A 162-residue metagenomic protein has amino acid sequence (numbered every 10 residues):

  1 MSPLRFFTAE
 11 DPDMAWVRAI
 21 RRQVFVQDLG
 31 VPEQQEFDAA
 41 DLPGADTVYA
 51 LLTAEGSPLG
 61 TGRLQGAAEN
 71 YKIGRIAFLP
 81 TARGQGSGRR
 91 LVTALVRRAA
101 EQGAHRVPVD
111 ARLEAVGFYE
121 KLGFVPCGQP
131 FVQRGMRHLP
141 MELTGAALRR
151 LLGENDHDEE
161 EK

Functional and structural regions predicted by a protein language model:
M1-D41, L51-S57, R150-H157, E161-K162: Short amphipathic alpha-helix that is part of the acyltransferase structural core
G44-D46: Short, small/polar residue-rich loop motifs at catalytic or cofactor-binding pockets
L51, S57-Q65, N70-A77: Conserved beta-strand in the GNAT
G66-G74, R83-G84, Q133-R137: A conserved beta-turn-beta hairpin within the catalytic core of GNAT-like acetyltransferases that forms part
F78, G84-R97: Conserved acetyl-CoA-binding loop-helix of GNAT-fold acetyltransferases
A99-R112: Conserved GNAT acetyl-CoA-binding A-motif
D110, E120, V125-L143: Conserved catalytic-core motifs of GNAT/GCN5-like acyltransferases
